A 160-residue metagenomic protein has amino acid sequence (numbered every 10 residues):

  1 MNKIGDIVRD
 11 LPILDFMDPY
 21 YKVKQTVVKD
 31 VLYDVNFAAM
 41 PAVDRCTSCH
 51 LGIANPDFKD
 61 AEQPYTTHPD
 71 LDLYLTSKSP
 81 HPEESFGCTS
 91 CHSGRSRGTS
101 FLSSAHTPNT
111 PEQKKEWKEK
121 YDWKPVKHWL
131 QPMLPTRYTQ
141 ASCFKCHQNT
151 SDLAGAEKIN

Functional and structural regions predicted by a protein language model:
M1-N160: Short sequence/structural segments immediately N-terminal
